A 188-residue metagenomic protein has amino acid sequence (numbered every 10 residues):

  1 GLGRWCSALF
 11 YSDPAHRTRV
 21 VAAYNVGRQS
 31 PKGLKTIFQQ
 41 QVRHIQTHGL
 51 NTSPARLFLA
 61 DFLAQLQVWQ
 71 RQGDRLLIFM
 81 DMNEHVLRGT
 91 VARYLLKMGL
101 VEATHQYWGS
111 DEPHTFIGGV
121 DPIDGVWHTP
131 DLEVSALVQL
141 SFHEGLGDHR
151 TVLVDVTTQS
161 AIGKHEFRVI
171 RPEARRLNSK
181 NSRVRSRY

Functional and structural regions predicted by a protein language model:
G1-Q67, R71, L96-A103: Short phosphate/oxyanion-binding micro-motifs
L2-C6, H16, V91, G119-I123 (+1 more regions): Residues that flank catalytic or metal-binding motifs in active/ligand-binding sites
A8, V20, F62-T90, L95 (+2 more regions): Active-site beta-strand/loop signature of hydrolases that rely on acidic residues for catalysis
L9-Q46, V134-Y188: Surface polyanion/phosphate-binding segment centered on an Asp-His-Pro turn
G27, N83, Y107-S110, T158-S160: Residue-level detector of flexible, active-site-proximal loop/helix-junction positions within diverse enzyme catalytic
L63-Q65, H114, Q139-L140: A generic local structural motif
D74-L76, I117, S141-F142: A generic hydrophobic-helix recognition signal that picks specific residues within alpha-helical hydrophobic
V86-R93, V101-E133, E144: Active site of divalent-metal-dependent phosphoester/diester hydrolases
